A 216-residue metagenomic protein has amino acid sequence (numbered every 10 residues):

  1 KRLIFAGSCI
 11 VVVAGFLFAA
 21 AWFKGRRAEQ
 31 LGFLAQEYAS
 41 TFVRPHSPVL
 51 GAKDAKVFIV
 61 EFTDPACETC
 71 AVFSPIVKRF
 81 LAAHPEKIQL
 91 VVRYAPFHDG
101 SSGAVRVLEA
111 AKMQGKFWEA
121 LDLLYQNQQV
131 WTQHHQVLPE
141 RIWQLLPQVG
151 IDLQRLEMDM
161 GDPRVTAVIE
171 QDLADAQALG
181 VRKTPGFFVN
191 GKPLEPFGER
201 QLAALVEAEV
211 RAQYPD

Functional and structural regions predicted by a protein language model:
K1-A21, W143-D216: C-terminal cap of thioredoxin/glutaredoxin-like
F23-A39: Ser/Thr/Pro/Gly-rich low-complexity linker/stalk segments immediately outside membranes or between
E37-Y38, T69, R164-V165: Short, flexible loop segments at the rims of nucleotide/cofactor-binding pockets, characterized by
S40-V57, A82: A short beta-strand-turn-helix
T41-F42, V72, V168: Short secondary-structure boundary/capping elements
R44-P48, I76-K78, L173-D175: A generic local structural motif
V49-L50, W131, L194: Short clusters of hydrophobic/aromatic residues that line enzyme substrate/ligand-binding pockets
A55-A66, A71-P147, D152, Q177-R182 (+2 more regions): Structural alpha/beta surface segment adjacent to cysteine/selenocysteine redox centers across thiol/disulfide enzymes
